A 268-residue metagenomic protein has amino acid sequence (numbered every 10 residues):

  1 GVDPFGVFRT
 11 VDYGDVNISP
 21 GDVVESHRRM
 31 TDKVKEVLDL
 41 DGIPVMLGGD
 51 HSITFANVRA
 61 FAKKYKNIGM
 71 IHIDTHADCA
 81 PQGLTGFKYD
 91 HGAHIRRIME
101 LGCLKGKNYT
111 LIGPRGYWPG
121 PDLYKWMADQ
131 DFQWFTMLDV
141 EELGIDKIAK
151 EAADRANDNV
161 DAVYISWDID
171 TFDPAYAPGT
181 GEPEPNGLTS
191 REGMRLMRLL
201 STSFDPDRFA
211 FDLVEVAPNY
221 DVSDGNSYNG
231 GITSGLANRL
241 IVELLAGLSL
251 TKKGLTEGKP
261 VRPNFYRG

Functional and structural regions predicted by a protein language model:
G1-G268: Conserved alpha-helical scaffold segments that buttress catalytic/binding sites
